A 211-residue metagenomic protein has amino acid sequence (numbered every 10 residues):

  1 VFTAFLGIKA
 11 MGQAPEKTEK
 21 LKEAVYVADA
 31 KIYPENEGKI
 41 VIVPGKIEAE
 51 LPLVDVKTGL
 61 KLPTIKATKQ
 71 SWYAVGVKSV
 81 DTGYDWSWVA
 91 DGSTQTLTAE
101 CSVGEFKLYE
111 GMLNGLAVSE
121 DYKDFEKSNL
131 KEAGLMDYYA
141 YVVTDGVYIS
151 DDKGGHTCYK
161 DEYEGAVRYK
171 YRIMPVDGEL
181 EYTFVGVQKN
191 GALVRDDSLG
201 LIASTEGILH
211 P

Functional and structural regions predicted by a protein language model:
V1-L6: Hydrophobic membrane-insertion alpha-helices, especially the h-region of bacterial N-terminal signal peptides
G7-L21, K39, L62-P211: Charged, low-complexity helical/coil segments in non-catalytic cytosolic or luminal regions
Y26-V56: Short extracytoplasmic
